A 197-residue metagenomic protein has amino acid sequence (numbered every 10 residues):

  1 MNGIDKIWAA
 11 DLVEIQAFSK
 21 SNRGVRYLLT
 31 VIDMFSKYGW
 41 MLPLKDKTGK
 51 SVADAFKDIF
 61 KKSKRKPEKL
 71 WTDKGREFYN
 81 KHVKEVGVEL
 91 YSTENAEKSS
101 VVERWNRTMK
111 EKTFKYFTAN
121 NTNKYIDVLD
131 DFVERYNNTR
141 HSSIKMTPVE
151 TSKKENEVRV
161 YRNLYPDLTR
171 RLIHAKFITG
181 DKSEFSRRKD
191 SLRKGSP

Functional and structural regions predicted by a protein language model:
M1-T30, Y38, P67: Mobile-element integrase/transposase regions, centering on the N-terminal DNA-binding/Zn-coordinating module
W8, Y27-T30, M41-L42, R135 (+2 more regions): Conserved, well-structured core segments
Q16, N163-P197: Short basic/aromatic-enriched segments
G24, M41-R65, G75-R76: Active-site beta-loop-alpha junctions of metal-dependent nucleic acid enzymes, especially the RNase H-like/DDE
S36-Y38, K61-K69, L90: Short, surface-exposed connector motifs at secondary-structure boundaries
G49, K61-R65, G75, G87-V88 (+6 more regions): Short amphipathic alpha-helices and their capping/turn residues within compact interaction modules
L70-T113, K124-D130, K153: RNase H-like two-metal-ion nuclease catalytic core shared by retroviral integrases and related mobile-element nucleases
N95, K115-D167: Charged, gly/pro-enriched flexible loop segments at helix/strand junctions
